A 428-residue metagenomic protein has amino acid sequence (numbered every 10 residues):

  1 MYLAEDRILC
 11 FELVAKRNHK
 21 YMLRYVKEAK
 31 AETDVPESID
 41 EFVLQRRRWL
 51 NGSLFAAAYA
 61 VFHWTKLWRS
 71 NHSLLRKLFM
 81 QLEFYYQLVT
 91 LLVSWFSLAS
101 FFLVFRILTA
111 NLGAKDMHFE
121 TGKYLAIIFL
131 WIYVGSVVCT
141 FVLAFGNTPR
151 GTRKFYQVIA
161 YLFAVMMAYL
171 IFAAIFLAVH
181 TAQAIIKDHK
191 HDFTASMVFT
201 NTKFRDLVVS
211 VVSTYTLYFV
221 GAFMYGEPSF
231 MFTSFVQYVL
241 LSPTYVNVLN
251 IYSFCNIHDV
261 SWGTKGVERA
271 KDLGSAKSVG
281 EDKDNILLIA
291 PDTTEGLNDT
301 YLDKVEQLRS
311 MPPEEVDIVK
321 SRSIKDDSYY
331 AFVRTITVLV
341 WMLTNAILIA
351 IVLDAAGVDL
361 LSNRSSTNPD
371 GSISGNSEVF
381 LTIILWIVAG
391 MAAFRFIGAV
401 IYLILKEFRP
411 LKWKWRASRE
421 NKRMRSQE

Functional and structural regions predicted by a protein language model:
M1-D116, N247, S261-T264, D272-M311: Non-transmembrane catalytic domains and loops of membrane-associated enzymes and transporters that build or traffic
L3-L9, V35-Q45, S53, Q81 (+5 more regions): Alpha-helical interaction elements in eukaryotic regulators
R17-Y21, I39, R47-V61, T65 (+7 more regions): Eukaryotic basic, amphipathic alpha-helical target segments in cytosolic regions
E28, V220-M231: Short, charged/polar, low-complexity loop and linker segments that flank or interrupt alpha-helical bundles
S70-Y225, Q237-L249, A331-Y402: Alpha-helical bilayer-embedded segments of polytopic membrane proteins, i.e., transmembrane/intramembrane helices
S234-F235, Y252: Cytosolic ends of transmembrane helices, especially the final helix of ABC transmembrane type-1 domains
T244, I251-S362, I397, Y402-K406 (+1 more regions): Extended, intrinsically disordered cytoplasmic tails
P410-K422: Patatin-like phospholipase
